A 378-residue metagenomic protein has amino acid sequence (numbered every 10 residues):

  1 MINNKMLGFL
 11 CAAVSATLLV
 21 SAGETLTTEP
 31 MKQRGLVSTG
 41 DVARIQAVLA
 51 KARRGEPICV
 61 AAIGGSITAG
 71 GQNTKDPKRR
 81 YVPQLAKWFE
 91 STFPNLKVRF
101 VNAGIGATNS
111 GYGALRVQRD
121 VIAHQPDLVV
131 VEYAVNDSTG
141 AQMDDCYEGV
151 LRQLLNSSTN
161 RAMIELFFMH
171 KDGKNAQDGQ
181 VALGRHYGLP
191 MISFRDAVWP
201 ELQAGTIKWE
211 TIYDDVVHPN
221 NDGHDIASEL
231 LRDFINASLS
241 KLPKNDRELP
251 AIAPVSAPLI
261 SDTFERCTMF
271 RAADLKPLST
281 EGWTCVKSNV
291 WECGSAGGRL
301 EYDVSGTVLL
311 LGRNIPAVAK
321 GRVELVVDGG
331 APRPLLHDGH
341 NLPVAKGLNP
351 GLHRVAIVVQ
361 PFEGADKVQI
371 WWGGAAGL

Functional and structural regions predicted by a protein language model:
M1-I63, T68-K75, K87-L96, A123-H124 (+3 more regions): N-terminal secretory targeting modules
T27-E29, S38-T39, R44, A162-F167 (+2 more regions): Extracellular serine-dependent O-acyl
G40-L49, V82, A86, S110-A123 (+2 more regions): Alpha-helical scaffolding within the catalytic cores of extracellular/periplasmic polymer-degrading hydrolases
C59-I63, T68, R99-G104, L128-Y133 (+2 more regions): Structural recognition of the beta-strand scaffold that forms the well-ordered cores of secreted hydrolase catalytic
A61-I63, A69, N73, S110-D144: Oxyanion-hole/transition-state-stabilizing segment in secreted/luminal serine hydrolases and related acyltransferases
S66-A69, I105-S110, A134-G140, R161 (+3 more regions): Solvent-exposed loop/turn segments at secondary-structure junctions within structured extracellular/periplasmic domains
V82-G111: Mobile, glycine- and charge-enriched loop segments and immediately flanking short secondary-structure elements within
E132-N136, D145-A182: Active-site segments of SGNH/GDSL-like serine hydrolases that catalyze O-acetyl group transfer/hydrolysis on lipids
